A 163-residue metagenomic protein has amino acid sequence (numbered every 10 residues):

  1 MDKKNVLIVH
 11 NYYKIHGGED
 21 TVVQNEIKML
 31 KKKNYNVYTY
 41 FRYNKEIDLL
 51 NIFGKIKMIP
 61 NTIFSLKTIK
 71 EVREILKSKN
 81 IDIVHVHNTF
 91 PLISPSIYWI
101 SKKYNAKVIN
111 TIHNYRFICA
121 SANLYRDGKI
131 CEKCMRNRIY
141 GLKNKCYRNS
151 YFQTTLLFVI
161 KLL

Functional and structural regions predicted by a protein language model:
K3, V9-H16, D20-K79: N-terminal strand-loop element at the rim of the active site of nucleotide-sugar-dependent glycosyltransferases
V9, S96-I100: A short acidic, amphipathic alpha-helical/loop segment
H16, S94, I118-C119: Glycine/Thr-rich phosphate-binding loops of Rossmann-like dinucleotide-binding domains
K45-E46, P91, R116: Positions that flank functional sites
N51-K55, I112-L163: Acceptor-binding helix/loop patch of EC 2.4 sugar-transfer enzymes, predominantly nucleotide-sugar-dependent
R73-I93, K107-H113: Short N-terminal targeting/anchoring amphipathic segment
